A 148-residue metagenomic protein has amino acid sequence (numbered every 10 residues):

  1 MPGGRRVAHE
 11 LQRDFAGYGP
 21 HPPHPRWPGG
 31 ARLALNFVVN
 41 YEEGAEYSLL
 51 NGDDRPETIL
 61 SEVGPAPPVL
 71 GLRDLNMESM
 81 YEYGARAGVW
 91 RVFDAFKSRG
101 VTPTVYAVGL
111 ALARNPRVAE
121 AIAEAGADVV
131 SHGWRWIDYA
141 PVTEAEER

Functional and structural regions predicted by a protein language model:
P2-R148: Catalytic alpha-helical scaffold of carbohydrate-active enzymes acting on polysaccharides/glycoconjugates
